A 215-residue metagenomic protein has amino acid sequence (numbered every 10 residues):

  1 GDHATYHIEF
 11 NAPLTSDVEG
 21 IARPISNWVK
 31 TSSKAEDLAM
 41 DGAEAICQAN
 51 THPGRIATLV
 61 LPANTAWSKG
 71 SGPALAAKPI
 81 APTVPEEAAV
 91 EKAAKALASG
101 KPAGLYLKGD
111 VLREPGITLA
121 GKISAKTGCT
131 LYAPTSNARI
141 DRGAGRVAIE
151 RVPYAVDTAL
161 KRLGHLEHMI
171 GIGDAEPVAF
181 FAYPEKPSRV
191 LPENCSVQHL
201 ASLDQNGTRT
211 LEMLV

Functional and structural regions predicted by a protein language model:
G1-V215: N-terminal alpha/beta PP-like core and its mobile active-site loop of ThDP/TPP-dependent enzymes
